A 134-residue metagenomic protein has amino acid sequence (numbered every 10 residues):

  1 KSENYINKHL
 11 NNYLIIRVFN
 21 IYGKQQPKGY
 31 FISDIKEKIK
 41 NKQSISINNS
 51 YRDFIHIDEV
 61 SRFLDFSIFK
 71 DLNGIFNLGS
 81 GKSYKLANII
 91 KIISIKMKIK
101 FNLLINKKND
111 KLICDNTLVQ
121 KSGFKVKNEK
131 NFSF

Functional and structural regions predicted by a protein language model:
K1: Membrane-proximal helix-turn-helix segments that form the acceptor-binding/catalytic region of lipid-linked
N4-D53, I57-S61, I92-I93: NAD(P)-dependent short-chain dehydrogenase/reductase
I39-F134: C-terminal substrate-binding subdomain of Rossmann-fold SDR/epimerase-dehydratase oxidoreductases
